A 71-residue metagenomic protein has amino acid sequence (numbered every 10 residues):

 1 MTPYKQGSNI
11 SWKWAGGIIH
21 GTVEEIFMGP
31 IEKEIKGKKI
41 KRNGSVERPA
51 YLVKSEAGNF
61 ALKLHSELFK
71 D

Functional and structural regions predicted by a protein language model:
I18-I26: Short beta-strand-centered aromatic/proline hotspots
I26-E32: Short, conserved beta-turn/loop elements at beta-strand boundaries and strand-helix junctions
E34-G44: Cytosolic, membrane-proximal regulatory domains of ion/volume homeostasis and mechanosensation machinery
R42-D71: Intrinsically disordered, low-complexity, charged/polar segments
